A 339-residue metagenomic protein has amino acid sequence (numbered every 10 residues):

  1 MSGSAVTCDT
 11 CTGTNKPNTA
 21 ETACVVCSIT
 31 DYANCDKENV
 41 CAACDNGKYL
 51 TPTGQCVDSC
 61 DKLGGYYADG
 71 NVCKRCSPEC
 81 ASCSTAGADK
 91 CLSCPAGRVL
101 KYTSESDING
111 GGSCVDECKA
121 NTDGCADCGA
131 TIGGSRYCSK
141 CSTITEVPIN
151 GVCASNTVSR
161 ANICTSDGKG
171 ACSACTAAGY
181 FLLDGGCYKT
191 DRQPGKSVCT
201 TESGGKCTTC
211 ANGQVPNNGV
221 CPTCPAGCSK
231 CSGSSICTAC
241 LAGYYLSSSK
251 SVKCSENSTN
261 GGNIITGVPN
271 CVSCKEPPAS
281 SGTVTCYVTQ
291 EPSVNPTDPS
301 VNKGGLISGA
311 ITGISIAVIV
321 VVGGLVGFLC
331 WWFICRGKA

Functional and structural regions predicted by a protein language model:
M1-A339: Disulfide-rich, cysteine-dense extracellular ectodomains and adjacent flexible linkers of secreted and cell-surface
